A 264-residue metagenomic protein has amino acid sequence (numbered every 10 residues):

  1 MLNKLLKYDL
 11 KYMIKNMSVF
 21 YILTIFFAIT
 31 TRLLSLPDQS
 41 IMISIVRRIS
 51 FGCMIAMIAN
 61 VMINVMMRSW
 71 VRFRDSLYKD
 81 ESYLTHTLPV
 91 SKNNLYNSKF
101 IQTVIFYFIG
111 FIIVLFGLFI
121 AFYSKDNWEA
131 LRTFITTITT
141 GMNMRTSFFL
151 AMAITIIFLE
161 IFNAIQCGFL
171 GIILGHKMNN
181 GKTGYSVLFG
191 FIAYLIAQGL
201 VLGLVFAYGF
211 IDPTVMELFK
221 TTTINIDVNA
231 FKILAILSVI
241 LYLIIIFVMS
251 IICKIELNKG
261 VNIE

Functional and structural regions predicted by a protein language model:
M1-E81, K92-E264: Hydrophobic alpha-helical transmembrane segments of membrane proteins
T87-S91: Short helix-to-coil transition segments within interhelical loops that connect adjacent transmembrane helices
